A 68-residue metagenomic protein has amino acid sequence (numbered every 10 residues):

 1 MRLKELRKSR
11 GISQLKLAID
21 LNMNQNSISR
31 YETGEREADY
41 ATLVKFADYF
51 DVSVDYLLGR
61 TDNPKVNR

Functional and structural regions predicted by a protein language model:
R2-D20, K45: Short basic helix-loop element that most often maps to the first helix and adjoining turn of HTH DNA-binding modules
S9, L58-R68: Short, charged recognition helix plus adjacent turn of helix-turn-helix-like nucleic-acid-binding domains
S13, N24-S27, D39, S53: Short coil turns linking two alpha-helices in DNA-binding domains
N22, A41-Y56: DNA major-groove recognition helix of helix-turn-helix/homeodomain DNA-binding modules
N26-S29, A41, V66-R68: A structural preference for long, well-packed, hydrophobic secondary-structure segments
